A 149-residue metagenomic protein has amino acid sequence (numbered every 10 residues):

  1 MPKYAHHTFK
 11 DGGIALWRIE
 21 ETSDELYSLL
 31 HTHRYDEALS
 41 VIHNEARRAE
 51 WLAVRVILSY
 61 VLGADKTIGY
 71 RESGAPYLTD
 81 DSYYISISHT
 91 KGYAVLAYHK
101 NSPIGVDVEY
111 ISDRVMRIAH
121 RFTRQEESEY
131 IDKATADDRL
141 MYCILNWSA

Functional and structural regions predicted by a protein language model:
M1-A149: Core catalytic alpha/beta fold that binds nucleotide/phospho-ligands
